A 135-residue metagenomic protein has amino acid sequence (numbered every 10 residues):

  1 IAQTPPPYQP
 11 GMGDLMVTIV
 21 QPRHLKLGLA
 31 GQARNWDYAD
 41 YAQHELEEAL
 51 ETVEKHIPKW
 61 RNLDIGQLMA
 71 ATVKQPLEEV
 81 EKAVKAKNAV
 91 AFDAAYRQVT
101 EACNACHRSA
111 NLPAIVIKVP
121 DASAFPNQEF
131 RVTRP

Functional and structural regions predicted by a protein language model:
P5-P135: Sequence context surrounding c-type heme c attachment/ligation sites in exported
